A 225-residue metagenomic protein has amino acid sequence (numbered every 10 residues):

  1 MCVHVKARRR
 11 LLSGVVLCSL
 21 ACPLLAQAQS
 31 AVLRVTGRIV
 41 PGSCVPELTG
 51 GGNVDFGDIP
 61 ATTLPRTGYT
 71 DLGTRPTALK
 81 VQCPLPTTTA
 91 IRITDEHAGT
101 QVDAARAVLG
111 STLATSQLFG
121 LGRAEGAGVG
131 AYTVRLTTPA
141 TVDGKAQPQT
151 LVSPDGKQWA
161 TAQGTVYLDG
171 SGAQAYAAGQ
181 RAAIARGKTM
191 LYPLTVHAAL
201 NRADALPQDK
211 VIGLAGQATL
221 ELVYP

Functional and structural regions predicted by a protein language model:
C2-K6, A26-P225: Mature extracellular/passenger domains of Gram-negative fimbrial/pilin and adhesin proteins
K6-R8, C18-S19: Compositionally biased, intrinsically disordered low-complexity segments
S13-P23: Bacterial N-terminal signal peptides
